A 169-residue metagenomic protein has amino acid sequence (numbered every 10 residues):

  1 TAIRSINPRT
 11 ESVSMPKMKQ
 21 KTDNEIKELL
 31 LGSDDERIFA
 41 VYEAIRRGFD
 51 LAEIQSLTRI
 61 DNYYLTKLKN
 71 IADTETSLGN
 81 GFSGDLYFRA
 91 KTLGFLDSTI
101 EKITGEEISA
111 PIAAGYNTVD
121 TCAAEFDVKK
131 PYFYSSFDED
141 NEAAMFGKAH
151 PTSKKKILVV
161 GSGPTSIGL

Functional and structural regions predicted by a protein language model:
T1-L169: ATP-dependent carboxylate/acyl-activation modules
